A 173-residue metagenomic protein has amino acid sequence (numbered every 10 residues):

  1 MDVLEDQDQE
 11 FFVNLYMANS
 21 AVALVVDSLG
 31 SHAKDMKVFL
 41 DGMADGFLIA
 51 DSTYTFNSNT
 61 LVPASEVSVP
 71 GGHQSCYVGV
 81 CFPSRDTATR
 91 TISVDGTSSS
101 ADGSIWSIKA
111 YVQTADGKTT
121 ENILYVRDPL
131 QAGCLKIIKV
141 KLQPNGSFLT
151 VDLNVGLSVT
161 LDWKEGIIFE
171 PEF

Functional and structural regions predicted by a protein language model:
M1-A21: Short, low-hydrophobicity acidic/polar segments
M1-D8, D116-F148: Structured interaction patches on ligand/partner-binding surfaces of diverse proteins
E10-F12, A21-V25, K37, S107-K109 (+1 more regions): Beta-strand secondary-structure signal
L15-N19, A33, G103: Short gly/pro-enriched beta-turn/loop segments at secondary-structure junctions
V25-A33: Structural motif
K34-C134, F169-F173: Tryptophan-paired
N145-F173: Intrinsically disordered, low-complexity repeat and linker tracts
